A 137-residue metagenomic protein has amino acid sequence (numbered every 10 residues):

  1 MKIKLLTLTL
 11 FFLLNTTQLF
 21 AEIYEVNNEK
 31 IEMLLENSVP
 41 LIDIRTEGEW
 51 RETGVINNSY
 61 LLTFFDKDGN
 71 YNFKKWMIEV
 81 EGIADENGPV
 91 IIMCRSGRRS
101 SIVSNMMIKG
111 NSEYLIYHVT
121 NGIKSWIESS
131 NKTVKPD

Functional and structural regions predicted by a protein language model:
K2-K4, T17-N37, E47-P89, R98-D137: Rhodanese-like catalytic fold shared by cysteine-dependent sulfurtransferases and DSP/PTP-type phosphatases
L6-L14: Hydrophobic helical h-region of N-terminal Sec-dependent signal peptides in bacterial secretory/periplasmic proteins
L41-D43: Structural scaffold elements adjacent to functional motifs in cytosolic proteins
I92-C94: Short, surface-exposed ligand- or partner-binding patches at beta-edge/loop junctions that are enriched in aromatics
